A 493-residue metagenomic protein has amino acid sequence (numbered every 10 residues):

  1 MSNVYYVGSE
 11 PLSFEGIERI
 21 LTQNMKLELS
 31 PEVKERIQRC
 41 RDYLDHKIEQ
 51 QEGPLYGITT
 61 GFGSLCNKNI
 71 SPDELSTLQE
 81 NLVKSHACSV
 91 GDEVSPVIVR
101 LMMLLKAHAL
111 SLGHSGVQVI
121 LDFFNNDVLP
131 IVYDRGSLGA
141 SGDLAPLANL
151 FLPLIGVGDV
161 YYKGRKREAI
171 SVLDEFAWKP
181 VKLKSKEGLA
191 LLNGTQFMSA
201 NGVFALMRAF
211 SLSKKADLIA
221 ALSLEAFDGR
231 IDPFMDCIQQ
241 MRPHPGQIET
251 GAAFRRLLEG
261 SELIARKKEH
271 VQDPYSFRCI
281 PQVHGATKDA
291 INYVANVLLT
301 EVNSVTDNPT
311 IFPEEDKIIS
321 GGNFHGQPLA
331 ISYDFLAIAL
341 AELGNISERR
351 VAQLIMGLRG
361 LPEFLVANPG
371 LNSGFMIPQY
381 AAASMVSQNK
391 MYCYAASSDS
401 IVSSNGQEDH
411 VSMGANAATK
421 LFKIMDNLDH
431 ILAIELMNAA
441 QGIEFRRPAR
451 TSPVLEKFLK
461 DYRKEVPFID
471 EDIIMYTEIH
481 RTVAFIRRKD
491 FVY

Functional and structural regions predicted by a protein language model:
S2-E52, T77-P130, L224, Q239: Glycine-rich, flexible loop motifs
S2-M25, L29-R36, C40-Y43, I48 (+1 more regions): C-terminal auxiliary extensions adjacent to catalytic cores
V33-K34, F62-C66, A109, G113 (+2 more regions): Conserved short loop/turn motifs at secondary-structure junctions
E52-G53, K68, T250-G251: Polyanion/phosphate-binding surface patch
Y56-I70, E74-L78, S85-H108, Y133-I155 (+3 more regions): FAD-binding core of FAD-dependent oxidoreductases, characterized by glycine-rich FAD pyrophosphate-binding loops
E74-A87, Q353-E363: Catalytic or ion-translocation cores adjacent to nucleophile or general acid/base/metal-coordination motifs in diverse
S111-L129, L138-L144, L152, G164-K184: Well-ordered mid-protein domain cores that form the structural environment of catalytic cofactors
P130-Y133, D399: Immediate flanking context of iron-sulfur cluster ligation sites
